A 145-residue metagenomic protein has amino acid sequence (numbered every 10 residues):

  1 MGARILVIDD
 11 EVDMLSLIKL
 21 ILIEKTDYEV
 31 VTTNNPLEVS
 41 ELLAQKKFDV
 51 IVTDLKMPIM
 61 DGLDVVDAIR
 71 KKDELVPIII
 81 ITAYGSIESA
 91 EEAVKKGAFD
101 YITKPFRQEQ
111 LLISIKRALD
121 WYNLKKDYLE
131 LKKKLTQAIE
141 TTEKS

Functional and structural regions predicted by a protein language model:
V12-V31: Two-component/phosphorelay signaling modules centered on CheY-like receiver
T32-V50: Acidic, metal-coordinating helix/loop segments flanking the phosphotransfer/catalytic sites of two-component signaling
N34-N35, D61-D64: Acidic catalytic/metal-coordinating carboxylates
M57: Receiver (REC) domain active-site loop signature in two-component systems and cognate sites in sensor histidine kinases
E88, F106-K116: C-terminal output helix
K96, K104: A Lys-centered signature of the CheY-like receiver
